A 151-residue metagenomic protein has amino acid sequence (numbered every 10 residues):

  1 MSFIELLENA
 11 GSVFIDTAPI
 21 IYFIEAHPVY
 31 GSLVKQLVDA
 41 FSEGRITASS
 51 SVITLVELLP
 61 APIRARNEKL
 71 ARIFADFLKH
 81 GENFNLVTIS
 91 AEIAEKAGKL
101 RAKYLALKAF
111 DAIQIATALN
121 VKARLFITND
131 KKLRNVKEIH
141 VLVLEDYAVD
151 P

Functional and structural regions predicted by a protein language model:
M1, A112-P151: Acidic, metal-binding active-site segment of PIN/NYN-like and related structure-specific nucleases
M1-S50, I63-R72, K131, D146-P151: Short, well-structured N-terminal submotif of metal-dependent ribonuclease cores
N9-A10, E43-R45, H80-G81, K103 (+1 more regions): Structured helix-beta-strand junction loops
T17, V52, D111-I115: Conserved glycosyltransferase catalytic-site signature
K35-V38, I53-N85, E92: Active-site-proximal, substrate-binding regions of enzyme catalytic domains and RNA-binding/basic surfaces
T47, N83-N85, H140-L142: Conserved beta-strand segments of alpha/beta enzyme cores
F84-I127, K131: Active-site neighborhoods of divalent-metal-dependent phosphate/nucleic-acid chemistry enzymes
